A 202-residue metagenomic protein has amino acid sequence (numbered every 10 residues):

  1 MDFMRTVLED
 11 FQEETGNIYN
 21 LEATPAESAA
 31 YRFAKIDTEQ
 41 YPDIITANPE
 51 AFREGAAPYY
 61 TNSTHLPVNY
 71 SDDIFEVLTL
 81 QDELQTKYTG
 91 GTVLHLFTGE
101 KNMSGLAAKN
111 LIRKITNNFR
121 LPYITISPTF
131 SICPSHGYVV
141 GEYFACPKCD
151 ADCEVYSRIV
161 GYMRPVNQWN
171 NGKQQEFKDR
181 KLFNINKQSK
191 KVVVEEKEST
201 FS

Functional and structural regions predicted by a protein language model:
M1-S202: Long, C-terminal-biased catalytic regions of enzyme "large/alpha" subunits
